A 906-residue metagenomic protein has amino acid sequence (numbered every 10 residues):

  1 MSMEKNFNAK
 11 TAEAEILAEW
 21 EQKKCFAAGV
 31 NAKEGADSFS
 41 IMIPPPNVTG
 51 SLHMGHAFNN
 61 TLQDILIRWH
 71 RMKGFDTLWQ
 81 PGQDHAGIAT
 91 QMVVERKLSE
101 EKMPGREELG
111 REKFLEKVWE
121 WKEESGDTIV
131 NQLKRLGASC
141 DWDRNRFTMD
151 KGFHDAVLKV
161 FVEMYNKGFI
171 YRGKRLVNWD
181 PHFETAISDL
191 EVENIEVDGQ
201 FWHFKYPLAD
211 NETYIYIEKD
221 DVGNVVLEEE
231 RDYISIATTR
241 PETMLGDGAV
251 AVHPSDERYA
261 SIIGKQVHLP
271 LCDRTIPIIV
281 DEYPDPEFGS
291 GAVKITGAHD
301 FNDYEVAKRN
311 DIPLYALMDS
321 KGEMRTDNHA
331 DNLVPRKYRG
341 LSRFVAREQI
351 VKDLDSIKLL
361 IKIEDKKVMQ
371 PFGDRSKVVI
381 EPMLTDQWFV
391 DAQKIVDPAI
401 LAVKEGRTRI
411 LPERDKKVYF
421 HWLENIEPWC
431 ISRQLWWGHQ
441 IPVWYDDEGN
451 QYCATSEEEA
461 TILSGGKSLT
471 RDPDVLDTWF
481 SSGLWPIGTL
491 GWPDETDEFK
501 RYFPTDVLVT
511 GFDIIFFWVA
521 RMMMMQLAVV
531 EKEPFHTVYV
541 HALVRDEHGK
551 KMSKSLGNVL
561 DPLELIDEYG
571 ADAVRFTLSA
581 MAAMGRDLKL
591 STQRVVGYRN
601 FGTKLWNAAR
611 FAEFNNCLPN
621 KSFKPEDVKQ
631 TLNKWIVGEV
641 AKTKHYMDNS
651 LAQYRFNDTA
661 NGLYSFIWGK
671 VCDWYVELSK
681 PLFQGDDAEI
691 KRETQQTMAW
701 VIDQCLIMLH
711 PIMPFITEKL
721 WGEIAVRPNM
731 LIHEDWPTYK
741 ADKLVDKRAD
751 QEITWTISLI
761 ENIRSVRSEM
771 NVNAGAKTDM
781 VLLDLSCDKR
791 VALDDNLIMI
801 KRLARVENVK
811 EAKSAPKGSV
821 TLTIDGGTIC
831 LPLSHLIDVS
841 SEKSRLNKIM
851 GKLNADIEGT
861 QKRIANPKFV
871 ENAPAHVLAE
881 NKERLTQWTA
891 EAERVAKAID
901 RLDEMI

Functional and structural regions predicted by a protein language model:
M1-M54, R71, T77, I361 (+2 more regions): Non-catalytic terminal extensions that flank enzyme cores
E19-K23, E95-D221, L227-E228, Y233 (+10 more regions): Residue patterns forming the tRNA-binding/recognition surfaces of aminoacyl-tRNA synthetases and related DALR
N31-V94, T148, V157, T238 (+5 more regions): N-terminal catalytic cores of NTP/NDP-binding nucleotidyl/phosphoryl-transfer enzymes
E34, P44-P45, L78-Q91, N145-F153 (+3 more regions): Short, solvent-exposed turn/loop segments enriched in Gly/Ser/Thr/Pro and often Arg
R68-D76, K97-R111, N131, R135-C140 (+18 more regions): Secondary-structure transition/capping motifs at alpha-helix termini and the adjoining loop/turn into the next element
H203, H421-F480, L484, A528-A571 (+1 more regions): Feature 926 captures the class I aminoacyl-tRNA synthetase adenylation module centered on the KMSKS loop
E229, I234-I295, H299-E305: Protease-associated
C272-I279, P473-F503, G669-V676: Active-site-adjacent "gating/activation" loops or surface patches in catalytic cores
